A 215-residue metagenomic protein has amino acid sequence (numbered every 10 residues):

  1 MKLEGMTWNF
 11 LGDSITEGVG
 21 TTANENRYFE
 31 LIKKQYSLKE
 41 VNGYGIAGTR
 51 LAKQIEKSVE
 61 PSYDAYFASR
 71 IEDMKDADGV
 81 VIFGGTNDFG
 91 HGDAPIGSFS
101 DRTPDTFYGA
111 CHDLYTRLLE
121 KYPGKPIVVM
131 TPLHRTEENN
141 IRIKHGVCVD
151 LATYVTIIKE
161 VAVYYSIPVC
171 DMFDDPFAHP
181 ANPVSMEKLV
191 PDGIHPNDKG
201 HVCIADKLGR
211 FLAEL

Functional and structural regions predicted by a protein language model:
K2, T7-N9, I15-G109: Conserved SGNH/GDSL esterase-like catalytic core that processes O-acyl groups on lipids and polysaccharides
F10-L11, E17, M172-F177: Short alpha-helical interface patches
D64-L215: Alpha-helical cap/lid subdomain in secreted, periplasmic, or secretory-pathway luminal O-acyl-processing enzymes
